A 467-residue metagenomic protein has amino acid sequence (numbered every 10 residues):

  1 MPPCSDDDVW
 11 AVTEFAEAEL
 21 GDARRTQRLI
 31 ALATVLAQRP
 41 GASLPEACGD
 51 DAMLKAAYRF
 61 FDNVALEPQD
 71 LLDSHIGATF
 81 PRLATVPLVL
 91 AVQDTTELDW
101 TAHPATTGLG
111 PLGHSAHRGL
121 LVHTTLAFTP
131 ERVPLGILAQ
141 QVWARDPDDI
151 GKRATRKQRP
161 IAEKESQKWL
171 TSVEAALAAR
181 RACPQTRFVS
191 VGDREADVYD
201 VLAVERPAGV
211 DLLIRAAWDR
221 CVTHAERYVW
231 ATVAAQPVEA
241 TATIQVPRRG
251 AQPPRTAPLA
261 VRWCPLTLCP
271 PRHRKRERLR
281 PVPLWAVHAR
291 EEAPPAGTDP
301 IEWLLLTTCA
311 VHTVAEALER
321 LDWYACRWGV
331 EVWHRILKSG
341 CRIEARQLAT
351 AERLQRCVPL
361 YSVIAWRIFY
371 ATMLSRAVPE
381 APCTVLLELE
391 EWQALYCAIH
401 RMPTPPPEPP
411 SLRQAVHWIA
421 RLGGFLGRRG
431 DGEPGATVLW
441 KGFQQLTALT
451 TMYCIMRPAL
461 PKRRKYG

Functional and structural regions predicted by a protein language model:
M1-T106, H114-L121, L126-G467: Single, function-defining residue in the core of a domain
